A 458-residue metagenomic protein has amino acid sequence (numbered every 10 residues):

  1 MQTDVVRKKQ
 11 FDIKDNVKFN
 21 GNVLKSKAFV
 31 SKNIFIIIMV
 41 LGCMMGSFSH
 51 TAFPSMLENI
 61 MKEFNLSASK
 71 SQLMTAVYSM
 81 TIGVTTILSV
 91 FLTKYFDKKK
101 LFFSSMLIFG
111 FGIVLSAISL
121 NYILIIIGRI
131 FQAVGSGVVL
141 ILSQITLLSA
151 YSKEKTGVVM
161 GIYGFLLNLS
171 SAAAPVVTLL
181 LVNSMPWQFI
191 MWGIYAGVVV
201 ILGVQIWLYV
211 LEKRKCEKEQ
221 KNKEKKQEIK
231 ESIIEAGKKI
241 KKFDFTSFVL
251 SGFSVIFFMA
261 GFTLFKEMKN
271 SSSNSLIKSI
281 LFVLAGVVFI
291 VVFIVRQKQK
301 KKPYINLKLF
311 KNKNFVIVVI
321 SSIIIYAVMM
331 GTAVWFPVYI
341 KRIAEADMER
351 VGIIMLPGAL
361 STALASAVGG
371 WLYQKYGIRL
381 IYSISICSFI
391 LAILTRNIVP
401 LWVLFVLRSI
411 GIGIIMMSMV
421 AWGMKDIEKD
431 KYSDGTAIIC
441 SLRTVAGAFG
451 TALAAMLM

Functional and structural regions predicted by a protein language model:
Q2-R214, I384-I390, R396-V403, M456: Transmembrane-helix bundle of Major Facilitator Superfamily
K32-F48, F53-S55, F64, A68-S69 (+5 more regions): 12-transmembrane solute porter fold
L57-I60, T146-L147, L181, G261 (+5 more regions): Hydrophobic alpha-helical interface/terminus motif in multipass membrane transporters
G83-V84, V114, A172, G252 (+2 more regions): Hydrophobic/small/kink-forming positions within alpha-helical transmembrane segments of polytopic membrane proteins
L115-I118, V176, G203-L211, A260 (+6 more regions): Structural signature of transmembrane alpha-helix termini at the membrane-water interface
V138, F253-I256, G331, I414: Residue-level signal for the membrane-embedded core of alpha-helical transmembrane segments, especially mid-helix
M185-I320: Hydrophobic transmembrane-helix bundles of small-molecule transporters
